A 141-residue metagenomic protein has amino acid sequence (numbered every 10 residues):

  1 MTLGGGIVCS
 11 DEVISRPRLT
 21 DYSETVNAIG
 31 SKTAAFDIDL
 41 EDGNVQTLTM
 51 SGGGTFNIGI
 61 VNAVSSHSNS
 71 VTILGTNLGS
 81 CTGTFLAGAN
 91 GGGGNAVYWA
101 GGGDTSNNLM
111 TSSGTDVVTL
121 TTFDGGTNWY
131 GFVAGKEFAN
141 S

Functional and structural regions predicted by a protein language model:
M1-E41: Intrinsic low-complexity, repeat-rich intrinsically disordered segments enriched in small/flexible residues
D42-L48: Short carbohydrate-recognition loop motifs
M50-S141: Acidic, glycine/polar-enriched metal-coordinating patches/loops that mediate binding to polyanionic ligands
